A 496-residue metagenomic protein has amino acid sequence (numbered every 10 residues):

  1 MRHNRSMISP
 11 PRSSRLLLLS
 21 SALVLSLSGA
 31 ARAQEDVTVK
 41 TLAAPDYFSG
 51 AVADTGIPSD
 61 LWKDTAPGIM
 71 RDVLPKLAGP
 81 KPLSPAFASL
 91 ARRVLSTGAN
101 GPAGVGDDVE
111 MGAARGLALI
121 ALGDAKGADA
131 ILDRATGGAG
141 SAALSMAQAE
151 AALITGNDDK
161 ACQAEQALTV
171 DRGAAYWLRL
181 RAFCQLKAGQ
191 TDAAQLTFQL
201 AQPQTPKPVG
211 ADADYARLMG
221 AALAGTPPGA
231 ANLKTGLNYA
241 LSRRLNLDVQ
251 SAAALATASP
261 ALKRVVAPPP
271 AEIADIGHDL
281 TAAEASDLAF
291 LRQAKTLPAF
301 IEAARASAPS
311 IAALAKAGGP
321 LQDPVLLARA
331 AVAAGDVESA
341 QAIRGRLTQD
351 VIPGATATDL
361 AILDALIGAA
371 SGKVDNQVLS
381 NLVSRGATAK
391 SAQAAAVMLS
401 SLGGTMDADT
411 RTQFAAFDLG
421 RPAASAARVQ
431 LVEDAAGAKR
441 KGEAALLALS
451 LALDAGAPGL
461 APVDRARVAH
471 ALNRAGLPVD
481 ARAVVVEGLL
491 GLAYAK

Functional and structural regions predicted by a protein language model:
R2, I8, S20-A22, R32-S84 (+2 more regions): Long, acidic/serine-threonine-rich intrinsically disordered regions with weak helical/coil propensity that act as
G56-T65, L95-G104, A130-G140, E165-A174 (+12 more regions): Solenoid-like repeat scaffolds
V105-A113, G137-A147, D171-L180, P208-Y215 (+11 more regions): Generic helix N-cap/helix-start motif at coil->alpha-helix transitions
A118, A147-A152, C184-Q185, A330 (+1 more regions): Residue-level signature for tetratricopeptide repeat
L122, T155-G156, A188, A334 (+1 more regions): Structural motif corresponding to the intra-repeat A-B loop/turn of tetratricopeptide repeats
A125-A128, K160-C162, A193-T197, S339-I343 (+1 more regions): Solenoid-repeat scaffolds in large eukaryotic assemblies
C162-Q250: Extended amphipathic alpha-helical segments with heptad-repeat/coiled-coil character used for oligomerization, fusion
A213-T356: Long, internal scaffold/assembly segments composed of regular secondary structure
